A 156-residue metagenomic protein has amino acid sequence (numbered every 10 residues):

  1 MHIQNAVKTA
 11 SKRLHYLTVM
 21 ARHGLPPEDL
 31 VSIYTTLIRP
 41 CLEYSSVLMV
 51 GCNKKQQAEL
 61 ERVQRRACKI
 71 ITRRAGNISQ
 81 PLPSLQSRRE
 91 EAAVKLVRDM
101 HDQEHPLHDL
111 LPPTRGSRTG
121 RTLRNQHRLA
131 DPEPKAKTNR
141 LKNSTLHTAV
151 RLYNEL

Functional and structural regions predicted by a protein language model:
M1-L156: Hydrophobic/basic alpha-helical segments
